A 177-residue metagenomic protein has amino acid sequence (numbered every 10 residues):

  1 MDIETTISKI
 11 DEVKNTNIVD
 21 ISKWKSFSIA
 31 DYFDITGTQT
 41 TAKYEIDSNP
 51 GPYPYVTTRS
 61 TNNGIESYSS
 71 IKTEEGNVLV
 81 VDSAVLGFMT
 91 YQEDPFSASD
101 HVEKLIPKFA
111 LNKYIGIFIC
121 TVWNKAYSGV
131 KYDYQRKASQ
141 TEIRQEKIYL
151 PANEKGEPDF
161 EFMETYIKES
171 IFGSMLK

Functional and structural regions predicted by a protein language model:
M1-S60, E154-K177: Non-catalytic DNA-recognition/assembly elements of restriction-modification systems
K25-K147: DNA target-recognition domains and sequence-specific DNA-contacting regions of bacterial/archaeal
Q145-A152, I171: An amphipathic, hydrophobic-aromatic interaction surface with interspersed Lys/Arg that forms lipid/phosphate-bearing
